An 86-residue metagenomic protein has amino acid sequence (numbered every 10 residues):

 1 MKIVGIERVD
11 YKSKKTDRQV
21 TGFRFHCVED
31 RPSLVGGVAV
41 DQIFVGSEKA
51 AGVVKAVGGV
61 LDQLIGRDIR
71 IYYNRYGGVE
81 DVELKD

Functional and structural regions predicted by a protein language model:
M1-D86: Short beta-rich binding modules
